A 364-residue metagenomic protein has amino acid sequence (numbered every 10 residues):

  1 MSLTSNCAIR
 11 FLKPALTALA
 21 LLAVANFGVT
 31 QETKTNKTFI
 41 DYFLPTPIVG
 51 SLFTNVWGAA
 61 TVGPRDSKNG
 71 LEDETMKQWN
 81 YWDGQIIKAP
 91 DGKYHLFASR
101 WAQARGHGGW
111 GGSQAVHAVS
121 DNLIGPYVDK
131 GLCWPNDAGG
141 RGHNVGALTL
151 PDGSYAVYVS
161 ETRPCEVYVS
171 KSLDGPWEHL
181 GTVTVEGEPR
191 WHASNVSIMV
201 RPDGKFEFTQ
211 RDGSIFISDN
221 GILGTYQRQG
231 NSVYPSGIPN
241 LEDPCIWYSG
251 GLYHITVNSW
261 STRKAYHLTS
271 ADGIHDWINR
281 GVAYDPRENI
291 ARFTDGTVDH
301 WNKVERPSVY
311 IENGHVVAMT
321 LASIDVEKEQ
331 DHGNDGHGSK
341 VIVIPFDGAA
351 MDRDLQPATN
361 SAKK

Functional and structural regions predicted by a protein language model:
M1-S2, Q31: Initiator methionine at the very start of the polypeptide chain
S2-L16: Bacterial N-terminal signal peptides that target proteins for export
S2-L3, A25, V309: Intrinsic disorder/low-complexity segments
S5, F27-G28, D331: A generic membrane alpha-helix/interface feature
I9-R10, A25, T30: N-terminal non-cleavable signal-anchor helices
P14-N26: Bacterial N-terminal signal peptides
Q31-K364: Carbohydrate-active catalytic/glycan-binding domains of CAZyme proteins, especially the secreted or lumenal ectodomains
